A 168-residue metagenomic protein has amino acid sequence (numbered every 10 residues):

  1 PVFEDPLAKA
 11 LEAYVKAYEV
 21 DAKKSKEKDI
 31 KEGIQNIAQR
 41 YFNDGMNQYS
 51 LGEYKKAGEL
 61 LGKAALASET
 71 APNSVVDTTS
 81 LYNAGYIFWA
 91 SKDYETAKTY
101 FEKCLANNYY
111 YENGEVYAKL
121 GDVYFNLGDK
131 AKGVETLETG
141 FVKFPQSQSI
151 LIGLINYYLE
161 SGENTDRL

Functional and structural regions predicted by a protein language model:
P1-K55, L66-T78, Y111-G114: Short coil/linker segments at helix-helix boundaries
E4, L51, S91, L127 (+1 more regions): Structural motif corresponding to the intra-repeat A-B loop/turn of tetratricopeptide repeats
L7, Y54-K55, Y94, K130 (+1 more regions): TPR-repeat structural position
L7-A10, Y14, L61, F101 (+1 more regions): Hydrophobic/aromatic packing residues within the alpha-helices of TPR/SEL1-like helical repeat arrays
A10, A57, A97, G133 (+1 more regions): Single-residue signature of alpha-solenoid repeat helices
A17, A64, C104, T139-G140: Canonical positions in the second alpha-helix
I37, D44, A84, L120 (+1 more regions): Structural register within alpha-helical repeat arrays
